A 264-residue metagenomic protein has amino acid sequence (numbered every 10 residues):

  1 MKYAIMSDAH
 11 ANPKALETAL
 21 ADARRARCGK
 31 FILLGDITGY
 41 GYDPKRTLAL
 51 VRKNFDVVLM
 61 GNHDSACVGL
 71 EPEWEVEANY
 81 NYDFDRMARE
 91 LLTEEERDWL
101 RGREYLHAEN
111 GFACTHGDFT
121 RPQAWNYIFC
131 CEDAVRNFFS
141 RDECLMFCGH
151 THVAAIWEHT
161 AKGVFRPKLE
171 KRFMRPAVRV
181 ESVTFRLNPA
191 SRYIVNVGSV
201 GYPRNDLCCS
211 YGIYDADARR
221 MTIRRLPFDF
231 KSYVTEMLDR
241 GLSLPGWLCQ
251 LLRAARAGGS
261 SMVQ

Functional and structural regions predicted by a protein language model:
M1-A4, H107-C114, N188-I194: Beta-strand-turn-beta hairpins that frame and shape the catalytic cleft of phosphate-ester-processing enzymes
M1-D56: N-terminal active-site segment of His-dependent metallophosphoesterases
M6-S7, F31-D36, V57-N62, T115 (+2 more regions): Active-site neighborhood of phospho(di)ester-bond hydrolases with catalytic His/Asp-centered motifs
H10-A15, G39-G41, S65-V68, T120-P122 (+3 more regions): Active-site environment of divalent metal-dependent phosphoester hydrolases
L48, K53-D142, L242-S243: Active-site neighborhood of divalent metal-dependent phosphoester bond hydrolases
L106-E109, A154-E158, S210-Y214: Short beta-strand scaffold segments in enzyme catalytic cores
E132, F139-K168: Hydrophobic, aromatic-enriched interface-forming segments
K162-Q264: Acidic, His/Gly-rich catalytic cores of divalent-metal-dependent hydrolytic chemistry
